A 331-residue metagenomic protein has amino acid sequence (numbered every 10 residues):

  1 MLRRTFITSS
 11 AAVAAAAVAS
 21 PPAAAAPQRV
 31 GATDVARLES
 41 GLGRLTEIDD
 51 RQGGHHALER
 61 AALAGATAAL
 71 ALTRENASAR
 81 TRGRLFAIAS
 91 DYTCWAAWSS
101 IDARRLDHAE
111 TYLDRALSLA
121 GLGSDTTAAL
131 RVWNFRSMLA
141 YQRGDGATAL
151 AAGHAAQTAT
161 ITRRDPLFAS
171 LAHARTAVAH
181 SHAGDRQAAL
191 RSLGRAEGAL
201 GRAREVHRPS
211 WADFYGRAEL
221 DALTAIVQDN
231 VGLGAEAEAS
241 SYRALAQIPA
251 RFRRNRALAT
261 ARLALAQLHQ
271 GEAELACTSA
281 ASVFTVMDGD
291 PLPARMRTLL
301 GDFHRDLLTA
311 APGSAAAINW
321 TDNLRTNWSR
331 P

Functional and structural regions predicted by a protein language model:
M1-V13: N-terminal secretory signal peptides and thylakoid transit peptides that target proteins across membranes
S20-P21: C-terminal segment of classical bacterial N-terminal signal peptides
A24-A25: Boundary at the C-terminal end of the N-terminal hydrophobic targeting segment
Q28-P331: Conserved binding/catalytic microenvironments
